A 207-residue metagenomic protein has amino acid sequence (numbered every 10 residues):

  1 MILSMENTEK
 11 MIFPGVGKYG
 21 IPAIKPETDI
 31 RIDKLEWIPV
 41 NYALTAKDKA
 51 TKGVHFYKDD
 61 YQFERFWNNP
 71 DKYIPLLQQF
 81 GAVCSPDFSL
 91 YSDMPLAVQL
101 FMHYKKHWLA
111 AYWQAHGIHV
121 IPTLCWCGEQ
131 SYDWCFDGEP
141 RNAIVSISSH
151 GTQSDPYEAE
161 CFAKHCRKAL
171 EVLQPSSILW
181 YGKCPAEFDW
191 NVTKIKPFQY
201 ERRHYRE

Functional and structural regions predicted by a protein language model:
M1-D29, N191-E207: C-terminal accessory extensions appended to soluble enzyme cores
T28-T45: N-terminal accessory interaction module
A46-K47, V54, K58, F66-R206: Eukaryote-skewed repeat-based solenoidal scaffolds used as protein-protein interaction platforms, primarily
F63: An active-site-proximal beta-strand-loop segment
